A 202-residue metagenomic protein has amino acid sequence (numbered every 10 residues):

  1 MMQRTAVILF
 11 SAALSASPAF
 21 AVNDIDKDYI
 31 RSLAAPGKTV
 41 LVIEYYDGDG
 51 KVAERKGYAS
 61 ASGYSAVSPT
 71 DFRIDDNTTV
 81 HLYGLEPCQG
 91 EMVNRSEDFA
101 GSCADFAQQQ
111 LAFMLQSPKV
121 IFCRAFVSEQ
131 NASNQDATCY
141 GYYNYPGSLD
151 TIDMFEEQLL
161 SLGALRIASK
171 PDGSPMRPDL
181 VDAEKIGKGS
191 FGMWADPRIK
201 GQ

Functional and structural regions predicted by a protein language model:
M1-M2, A21: Initiator methionine at the very start of the polypeptide chain
M2-L9: Sec-dependent signal peptide recognition, specifically the positively charged N-region followed immediately by
S11, A16-P18: N-terminal signal peptide c-region/cleavage motif recognized by signal peptidases
F20-Q202: Small beta-barrel nucleic-acid-binding modules, primarily SNase/OB-fold domains and secondarily Tudor-like barrels
